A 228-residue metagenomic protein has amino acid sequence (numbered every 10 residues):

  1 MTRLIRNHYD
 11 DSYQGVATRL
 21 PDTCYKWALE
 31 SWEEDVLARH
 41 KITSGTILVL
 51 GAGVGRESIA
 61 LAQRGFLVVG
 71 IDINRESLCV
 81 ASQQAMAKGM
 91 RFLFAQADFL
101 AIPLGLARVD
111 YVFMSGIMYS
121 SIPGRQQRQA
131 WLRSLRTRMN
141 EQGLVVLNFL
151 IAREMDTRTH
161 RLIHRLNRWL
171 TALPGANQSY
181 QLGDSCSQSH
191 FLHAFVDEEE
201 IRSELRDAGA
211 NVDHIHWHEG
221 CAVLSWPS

Functional and structural regions predicted by a protein language model:
M1-I42: Conserved class I S-adenosyl-L-methionine
G51-G53: Class I SAM-dependent methyltransferase "Motif I" SAM/SAH-binding loop
R56: Conserved SAM/SAH-binding loop-helix junction of Class I S-adenosyl-L-methionine-dependent methyltransferases
I59-A101: Class I SAM-dependent methyltransferase SAM/SAH-binding core
L104-V112: A short acidic, Gly/Pro-enriched loop at the edge of an enzyme's catalytic core that lines a small-molecule cofactor
Y111-Q126: A short SAM/SAH-binding and catalytic strip from SAM-dependent methyltransferases
Q129-E141: A short glycine-rich, Lys/Arg-flanked "PGG" loop and its adjoining helix->strand segment in the class I
V146-E204: SAM-dependent methyltransferase
